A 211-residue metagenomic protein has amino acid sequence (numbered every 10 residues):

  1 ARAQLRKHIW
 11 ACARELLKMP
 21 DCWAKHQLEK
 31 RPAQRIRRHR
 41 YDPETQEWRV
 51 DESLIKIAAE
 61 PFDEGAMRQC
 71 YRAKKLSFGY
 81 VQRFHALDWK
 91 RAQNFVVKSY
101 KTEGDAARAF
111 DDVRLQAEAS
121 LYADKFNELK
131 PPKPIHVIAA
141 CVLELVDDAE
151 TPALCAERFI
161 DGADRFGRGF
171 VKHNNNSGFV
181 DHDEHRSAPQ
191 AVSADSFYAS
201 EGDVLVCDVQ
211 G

Functional and structural regions predicted by a protein language model:
R2-A92: ATP-binding glycine-rich phosphate-binding loop
R40, K74-S77, S99-K101, R158-D161 (+1 more regions): Residues that form ligand- and interface-recognition hot spots within folded domains
A58-F62, A107, V180, E184 (+2 more regions): Conserved aromatic-histidine-acidic binding/catalytic patches
A66-Y71, R91-F95, T151-C155, S200-C207: Core residues of folded domains in eukaryotic genome-function proteins
R72-S77, Y122-D124, A191-S193: Short, well-ordered amphipathic alpha-helices
K75, D124, E128-P131, F197 (+1 more regions): Short amphipathic alpha-helices and their capping/turn residues within compact interaction modules
Y80-S187: Conserved structural core of kinase catalytic domains
P189, A194-G211: Catalytic-loop of the protein kinase fold
